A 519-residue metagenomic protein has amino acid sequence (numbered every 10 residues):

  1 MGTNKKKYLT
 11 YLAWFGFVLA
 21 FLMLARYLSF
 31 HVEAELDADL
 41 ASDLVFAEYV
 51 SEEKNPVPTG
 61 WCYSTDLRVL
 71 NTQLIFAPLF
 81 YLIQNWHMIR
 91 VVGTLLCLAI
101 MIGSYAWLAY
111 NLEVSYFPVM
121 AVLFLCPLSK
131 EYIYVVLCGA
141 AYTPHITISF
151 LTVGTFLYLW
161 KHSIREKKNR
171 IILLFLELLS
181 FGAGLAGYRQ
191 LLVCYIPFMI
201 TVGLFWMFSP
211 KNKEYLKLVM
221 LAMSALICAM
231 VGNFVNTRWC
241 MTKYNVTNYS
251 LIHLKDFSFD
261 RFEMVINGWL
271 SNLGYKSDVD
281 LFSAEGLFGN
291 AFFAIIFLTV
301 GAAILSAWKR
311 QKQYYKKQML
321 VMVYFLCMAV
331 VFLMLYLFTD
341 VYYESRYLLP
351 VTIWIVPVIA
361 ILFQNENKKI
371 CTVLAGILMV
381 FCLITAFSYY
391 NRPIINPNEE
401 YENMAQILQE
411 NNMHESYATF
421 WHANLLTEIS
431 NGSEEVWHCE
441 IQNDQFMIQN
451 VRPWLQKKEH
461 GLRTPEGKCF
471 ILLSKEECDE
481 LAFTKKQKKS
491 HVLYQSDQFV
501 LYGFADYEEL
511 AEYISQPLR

Functional and structural regions predicted by a protein language model:
T3-L19, K168-L178, M223-I227, F292-I295 (+3 more regions): Signature aromatic-anchored transmembrane alpha helix within multi-pass, membrane-resident enzymes that catalyze glycan
K7, L19, V92-Y116, L151-T155 (+1 more regions): Transmembrane-helix motifs of polytopic, lipid-linked glycan transferases
S29-A38, S51-A77, H87-M88: Membrane-proximal lumenal/periplasmic loop motifs of glycosylation machinery
T65, V69, L112-W160, V341-I355 (+1 more regions): Membrane-interface micro-motifs in multi-pass membrane enzymes
D66, E410-M447: Short periplasmic/luminal acceptor-recognition loop of GT-C membrane glycosyltransferases, typified by
A141-I148, L192-V193, L287-L298, M319-N367: Hydrophobic/aromatic-rich transmembrane helices and adjacent perimembrane loops
R170-R189, P197-M199: Membrane-interface alpha helices of multi-pass inner-membrane proteins
S433-R519: Luminal/periplasmic acceptor-recognition loop/helix of membrane-associated glycosyltransferases
